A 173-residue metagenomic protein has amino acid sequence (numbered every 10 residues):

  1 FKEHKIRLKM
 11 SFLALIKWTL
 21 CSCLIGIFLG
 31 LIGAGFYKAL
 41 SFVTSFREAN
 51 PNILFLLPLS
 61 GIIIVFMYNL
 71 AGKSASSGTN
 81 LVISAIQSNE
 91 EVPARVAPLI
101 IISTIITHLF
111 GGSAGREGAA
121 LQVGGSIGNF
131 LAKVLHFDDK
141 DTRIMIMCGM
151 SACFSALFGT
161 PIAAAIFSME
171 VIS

Functional and structural regions predicted by a protein language model:
F1-S173: Alpha-helical transmembrane segments and immediately membrane-proximal extracytoplasmic
